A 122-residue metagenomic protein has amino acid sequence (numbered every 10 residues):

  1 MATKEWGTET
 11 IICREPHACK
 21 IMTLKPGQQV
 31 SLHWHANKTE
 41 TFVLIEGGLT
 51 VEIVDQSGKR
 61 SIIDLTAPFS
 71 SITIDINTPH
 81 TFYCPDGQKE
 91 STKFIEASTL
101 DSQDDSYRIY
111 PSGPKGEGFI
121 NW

Functional and structural regions predicted by a protein language model:
M1-K20, Q29-L32, S61-P68, I109-W122: A short, N-terminal "cap"/entry segment at the start of jelly-roll beta-barrel domains of the cupin/DSBH fold
A2, Y83-W122: Double-stranded beta-helix
M22-F42: Short, well-structured hydrophobic secondary-structure segments
Q28, N37-K38, T78, Q88 (+1 more regions): A generic "binding-loop/recognition-motif" signal
N37-Q56: Glycine- and acidic-residue-biased ligand/ion/polar-headgroup-sensing regions
D55-P79: Short acidic-glycine-tyrosine-enriched beta hairpin
